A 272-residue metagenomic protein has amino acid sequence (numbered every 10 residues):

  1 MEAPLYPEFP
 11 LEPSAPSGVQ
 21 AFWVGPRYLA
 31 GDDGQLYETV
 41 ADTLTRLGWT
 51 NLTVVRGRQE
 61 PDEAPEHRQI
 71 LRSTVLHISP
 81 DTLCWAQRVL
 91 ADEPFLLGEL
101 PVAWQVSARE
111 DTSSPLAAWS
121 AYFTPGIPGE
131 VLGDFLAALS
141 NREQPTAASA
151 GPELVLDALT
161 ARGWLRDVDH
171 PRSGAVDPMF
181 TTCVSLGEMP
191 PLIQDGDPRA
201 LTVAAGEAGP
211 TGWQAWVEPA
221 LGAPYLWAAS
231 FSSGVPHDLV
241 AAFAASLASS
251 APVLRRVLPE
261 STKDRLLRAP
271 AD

Functional and structural regions predicted by a protein language model:
E2-T39, A137-A147: Terminal, regulation- and interaction-focused segments at domain boundaries
A21, I78-G133, P191-A241: Intrinsically disordered, low-complexity regulatory segments enriched in Ser/Thr/Pro and charged residues
G31-V55, V131, A150-R166: Amphipathic alpha-helical segments
L52-T82, D169-E188: Ser/Thr-rich, low-complexity intrinsically disordered terminal regions
L90, L156-G206: Aromatic/basic-lined ligand-recognition segments that form π-stacking hydrophobic pockets flanked by Lys/Arg to engage
D111-R172: Surface-exposed beta-loop interaction hotspot
A118-W119, D169-G174, L226-S230, V253-E260: Short, tandemly repeated low-complexity microdomains enriched for cysteine and small residues
W216-G222, S230-D272: Long, compositionally biased intrinsically disordered terminal regions
